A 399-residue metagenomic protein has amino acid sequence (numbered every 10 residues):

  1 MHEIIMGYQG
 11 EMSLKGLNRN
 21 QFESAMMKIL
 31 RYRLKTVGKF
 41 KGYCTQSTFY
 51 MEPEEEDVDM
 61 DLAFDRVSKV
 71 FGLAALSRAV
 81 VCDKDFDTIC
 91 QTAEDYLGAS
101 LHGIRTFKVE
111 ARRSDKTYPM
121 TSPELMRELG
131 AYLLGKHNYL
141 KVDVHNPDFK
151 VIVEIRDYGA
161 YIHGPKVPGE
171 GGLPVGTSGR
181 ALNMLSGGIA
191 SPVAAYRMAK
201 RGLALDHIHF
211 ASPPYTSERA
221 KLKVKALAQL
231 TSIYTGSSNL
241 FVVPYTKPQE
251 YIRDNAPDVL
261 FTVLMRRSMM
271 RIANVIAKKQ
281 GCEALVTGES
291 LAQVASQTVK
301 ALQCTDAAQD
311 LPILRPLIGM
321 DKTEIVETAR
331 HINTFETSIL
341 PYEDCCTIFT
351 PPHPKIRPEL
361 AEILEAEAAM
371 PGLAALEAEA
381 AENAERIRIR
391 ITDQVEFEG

Functional and structural regions predicted by a protein language model:
M1-L182, A195-S238, A307, K355-L360 (+2 more regions): RNA-binding accessory domains that recognize and position tRNA/RNA substrates
A131-L133, K166, G172-S178, Y245 (+4 more regions): Active-site adenylate/phosphate-handling loop in enzymes that bind or generate adenylated species
N183, H207-H209, V242, T287 (+1 more regions): Structural beta-sheet core signal
A190: Hydrophobic/small residue at the entry helix of a nucleotide-binding pocket
A228-D254, Y342-D344: A conserved beta-strand->alpha-helix junction
Q293, P341-F349: Small/polar glycine-rich anion-binding or flexible loop at a beta-alpha turn
N333-P341: A short alpha-helix-loop-beta-strand transition element characteristic of N-terminal alpha/beta dinucleotide-binding
